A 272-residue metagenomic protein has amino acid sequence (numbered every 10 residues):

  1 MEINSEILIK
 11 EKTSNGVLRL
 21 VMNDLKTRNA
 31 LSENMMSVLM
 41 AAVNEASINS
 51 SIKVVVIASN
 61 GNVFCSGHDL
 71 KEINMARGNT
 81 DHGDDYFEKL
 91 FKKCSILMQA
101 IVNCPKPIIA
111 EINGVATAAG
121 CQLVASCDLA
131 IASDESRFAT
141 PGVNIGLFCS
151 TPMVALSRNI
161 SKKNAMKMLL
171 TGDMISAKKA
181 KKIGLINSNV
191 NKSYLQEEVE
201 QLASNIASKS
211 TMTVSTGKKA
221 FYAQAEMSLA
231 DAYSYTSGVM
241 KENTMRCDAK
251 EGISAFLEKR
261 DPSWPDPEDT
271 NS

Functional and structural regions predicted by a protein language model:
M1-N23, M174-N205, S215-Q224, E251-G252 (+1 more regions): Amphipathic alpha-helical segments at domain termini/boundaries
M1-N60, Q99, E268-S272: Conserved CoA-thioester-binding segment of acyl-CoA-metabolizing enzymes
L20, D24, V38-L39, I57 (+6 more regions): Terminal peptide-recognition signature
N34-V38, K93, A100, E198 (+4 more regions): Charged catalytic carboxylate motif
S59-L97, A116, S228: Glycine- (often His-adjacent) and acidic-residue-rich active-site loop that binds/positions the CoA thioester
Q99-M212, R246, E251-S254, R260: Crotonase-fold acyl-CoA enzyme core
M168-L169, A220, G238-T244: Helix-loop "lid/cap" segments that line or gate small-molecule binding pockets
